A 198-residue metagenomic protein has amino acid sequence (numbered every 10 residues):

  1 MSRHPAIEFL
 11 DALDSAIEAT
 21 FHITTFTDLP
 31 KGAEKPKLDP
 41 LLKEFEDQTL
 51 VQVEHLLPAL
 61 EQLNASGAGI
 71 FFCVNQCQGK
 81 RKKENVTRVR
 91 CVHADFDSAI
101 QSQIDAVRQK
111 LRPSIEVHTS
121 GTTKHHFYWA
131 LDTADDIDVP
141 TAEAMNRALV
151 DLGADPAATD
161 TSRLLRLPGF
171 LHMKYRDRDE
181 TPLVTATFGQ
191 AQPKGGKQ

Functional and structural regions predicted by a protein language model:
M1-C91, R163, L171, Q190-K197: DNA replication initiation on ssDNA origins
K43-L60, H118-S120, P140-L152: A signal for specific C-terminal beta-sheet/loop modules enriched in small/flexible residues with GP/PG/PP motifs
F72-K110, L131-Q198: DNA replication initiation modules
L111-I115: Surface-exposed loop/edge segments in extracytoplasmic proteins
E116-Y128, L165: Short, conserved phosphate-binding/catalytic loop or strand-edge motifs used in phosphoryl-/nucleotidyl-transfer
